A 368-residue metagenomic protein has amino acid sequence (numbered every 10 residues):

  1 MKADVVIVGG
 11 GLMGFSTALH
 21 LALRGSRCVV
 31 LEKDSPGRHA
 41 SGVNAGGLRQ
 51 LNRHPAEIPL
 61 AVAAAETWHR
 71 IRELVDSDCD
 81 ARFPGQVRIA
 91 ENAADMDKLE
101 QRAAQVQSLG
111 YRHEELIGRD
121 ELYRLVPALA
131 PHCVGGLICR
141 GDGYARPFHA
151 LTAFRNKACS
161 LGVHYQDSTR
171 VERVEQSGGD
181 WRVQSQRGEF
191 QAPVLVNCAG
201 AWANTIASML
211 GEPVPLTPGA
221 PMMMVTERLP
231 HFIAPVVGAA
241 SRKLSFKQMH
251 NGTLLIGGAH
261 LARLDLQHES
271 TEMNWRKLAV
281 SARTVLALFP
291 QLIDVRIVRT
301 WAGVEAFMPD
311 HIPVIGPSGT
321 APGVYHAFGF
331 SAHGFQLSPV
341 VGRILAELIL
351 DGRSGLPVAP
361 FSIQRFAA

Functional and structural regions predicted by a protein language model:
A3-V29: N-terminal Rossmann-like FAD-binding beta1-loop-alpha1 element of flavoenzymes
A22-G42: Glycine-rich FAD pyrophosphate-binding loop
R38, E189-A234: Central helical "cap/lid" subdomain
G46-L125, K243, T284-V285: Dinucleotide-binding Rossmann-like beta1-alpha1 core, especially the glycine-rich loop that anchors the ADP
S77-R88, H113-R119, Y123-L161, A262-Q267 (+2 more regions): Helix-loop-beta segment of a Rossmann-like dinucleotide-binding subdomain
L137-P193: Helical element adjacent to the flavin cofactor pocket in flavoenzyme catalytic cores
R228-G323: Active-site lid/adjacent beta-loop-alpha segment flanking the redox-cofactor pocket in flavoenzymes
A287-A368: C-terminal catalytic lobe of FAD-dependent flavoproteins
